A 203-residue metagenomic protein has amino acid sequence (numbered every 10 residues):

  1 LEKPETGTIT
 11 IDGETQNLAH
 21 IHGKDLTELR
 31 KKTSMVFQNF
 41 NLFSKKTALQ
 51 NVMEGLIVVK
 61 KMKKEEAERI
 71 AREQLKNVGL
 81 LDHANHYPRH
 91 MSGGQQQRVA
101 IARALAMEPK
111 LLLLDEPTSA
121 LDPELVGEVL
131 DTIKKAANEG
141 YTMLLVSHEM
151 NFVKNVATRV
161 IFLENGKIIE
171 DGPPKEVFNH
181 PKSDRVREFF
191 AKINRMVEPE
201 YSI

Functional and structural regions predicted by a protein language model:
L1-E164, I169-E170: ABC family nucleotide-binding domain
E164, K175-I203: C-terminal boundary and immediately downstream tail of ABC-type ATPase nucleotide-binding domains
